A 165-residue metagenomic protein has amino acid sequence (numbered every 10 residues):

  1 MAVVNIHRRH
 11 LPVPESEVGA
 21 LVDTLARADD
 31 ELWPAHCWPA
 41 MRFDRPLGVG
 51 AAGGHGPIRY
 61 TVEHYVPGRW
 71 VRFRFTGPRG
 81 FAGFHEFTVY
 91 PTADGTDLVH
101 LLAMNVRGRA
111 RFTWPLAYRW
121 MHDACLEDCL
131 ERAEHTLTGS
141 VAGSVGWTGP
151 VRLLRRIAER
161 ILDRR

Functional and structural regions predicted by a protein language model:
M1-F43, R155-R165: Hydrophobic ligand-binding cavity/cleft-lining segments
V3-N5, V71, H85, T96-D97: Short beta-strand micro-motifs in enzyme catalytic cores
V4-I6, H55-Y60, F81-E86: Short, surface-exposed coil-to-beta transition loops
P12-S16, E63-G68, T88-D97: A short, structured loop/turn motif at beta-sheet edges
E17-A28, V62, V71-F73, L98-H100 (+1 more regions): Hydrophobic pocket/interface hotspot
A35-W38, E131-R165: Short, highly charged C-terminal tails/helix-capping segments
P46-H55, R72-P78: Short beta-strand segments that buttress and anchor functional surface loops
G77-G146: Beta-strand/loop substructures that line and gate deep hydrophobic ligand-binding cavities in soluble
